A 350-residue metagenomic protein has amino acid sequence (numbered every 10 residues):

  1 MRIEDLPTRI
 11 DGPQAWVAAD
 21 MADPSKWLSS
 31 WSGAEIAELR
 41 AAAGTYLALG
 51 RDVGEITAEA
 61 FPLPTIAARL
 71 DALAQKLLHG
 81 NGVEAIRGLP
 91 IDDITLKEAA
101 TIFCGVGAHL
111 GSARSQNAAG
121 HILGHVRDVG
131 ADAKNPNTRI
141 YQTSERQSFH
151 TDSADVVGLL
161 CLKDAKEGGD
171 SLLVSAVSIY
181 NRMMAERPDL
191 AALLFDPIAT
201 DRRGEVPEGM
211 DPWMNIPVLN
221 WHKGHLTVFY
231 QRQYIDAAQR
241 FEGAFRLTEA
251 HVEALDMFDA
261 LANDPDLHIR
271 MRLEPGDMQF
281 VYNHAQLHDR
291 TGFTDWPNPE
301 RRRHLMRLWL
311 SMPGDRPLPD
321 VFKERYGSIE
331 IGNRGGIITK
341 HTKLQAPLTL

Functional and structural regions predicted by a protein language model:
M1-L73, H79-E84, G88-D93, L110 (+3 more regions): Active-site environment of non-heme Fe oxygenases that use a 2-His-1-carboxylate facial triad
K97-C104, L173-S175: "Short basic amphipathic alpha-helical interaction patches in structured regions
F103-R114: A short alpha->loop->secondary-structure connector
